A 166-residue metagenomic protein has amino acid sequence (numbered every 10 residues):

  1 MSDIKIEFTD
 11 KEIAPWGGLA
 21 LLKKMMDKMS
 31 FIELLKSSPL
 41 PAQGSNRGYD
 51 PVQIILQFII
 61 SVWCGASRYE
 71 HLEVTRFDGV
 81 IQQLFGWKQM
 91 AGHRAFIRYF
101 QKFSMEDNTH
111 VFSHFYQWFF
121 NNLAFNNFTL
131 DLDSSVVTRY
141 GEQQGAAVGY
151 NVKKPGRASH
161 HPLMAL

Functional and structural regions predicted by a protein language model:
M1-L166: Dynamic "connector" segments at or just before major functional cores
